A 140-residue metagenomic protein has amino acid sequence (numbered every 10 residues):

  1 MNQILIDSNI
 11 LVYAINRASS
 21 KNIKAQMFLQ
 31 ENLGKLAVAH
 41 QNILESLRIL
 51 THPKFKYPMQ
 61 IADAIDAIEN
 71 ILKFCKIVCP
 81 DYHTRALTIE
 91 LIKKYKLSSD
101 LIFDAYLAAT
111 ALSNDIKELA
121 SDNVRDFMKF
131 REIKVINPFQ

Functional and structural regions predicted by a protein language model:
M1-Q3, A105-Q140: Acidic, PIN/NYN-like endoribonuclease modules and their adjacent C-terminal/linker elements
M1-V38, K54-D66: Short, well-structured N-terminal submotif of metal-dependent ribonuclease cores
N9-I10, Q41, Y106, R125: Alpha-helix/helix-capping structural signal
A14, E31-N32, I49, P53 (+2 more regions): Alpha-helix C-capping/helix-to-loop hinge sites
A67-R85, I89, K96, F127-Q140: Short acidic, glycine/proline-enriched helix-loop-strand junctions
K76-D122: Active-site neighborhoods of divalent-metal-dependent phosphate/nucleic-acid chemistry enzymes
